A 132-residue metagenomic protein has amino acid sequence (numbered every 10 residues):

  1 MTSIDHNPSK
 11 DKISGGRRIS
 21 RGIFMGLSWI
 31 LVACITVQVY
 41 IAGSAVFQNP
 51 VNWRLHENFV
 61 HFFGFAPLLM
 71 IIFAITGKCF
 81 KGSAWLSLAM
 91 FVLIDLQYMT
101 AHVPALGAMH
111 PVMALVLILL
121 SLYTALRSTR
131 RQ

Functional and structural regions predicted by a protein language model:
T2-Q132: Polytopic transmembrane helical bundles with strong interfacial aromatic enrichment
